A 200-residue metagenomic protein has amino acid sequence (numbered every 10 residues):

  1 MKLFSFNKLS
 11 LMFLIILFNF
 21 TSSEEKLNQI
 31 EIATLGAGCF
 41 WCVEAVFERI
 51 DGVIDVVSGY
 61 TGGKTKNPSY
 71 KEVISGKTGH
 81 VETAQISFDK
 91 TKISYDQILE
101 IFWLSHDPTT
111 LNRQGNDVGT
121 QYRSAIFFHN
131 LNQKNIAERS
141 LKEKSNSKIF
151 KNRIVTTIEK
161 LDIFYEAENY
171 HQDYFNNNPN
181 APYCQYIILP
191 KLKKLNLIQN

Functional and structural regions predicted by a protein language model:
K2-L3, L14: N-terminal leader/targeting segments
L3-F6, F20-N200: Flexible coil/turn and secondary-structure edge motifs
K8-N19: Bacterial N-terminal signal peptides
